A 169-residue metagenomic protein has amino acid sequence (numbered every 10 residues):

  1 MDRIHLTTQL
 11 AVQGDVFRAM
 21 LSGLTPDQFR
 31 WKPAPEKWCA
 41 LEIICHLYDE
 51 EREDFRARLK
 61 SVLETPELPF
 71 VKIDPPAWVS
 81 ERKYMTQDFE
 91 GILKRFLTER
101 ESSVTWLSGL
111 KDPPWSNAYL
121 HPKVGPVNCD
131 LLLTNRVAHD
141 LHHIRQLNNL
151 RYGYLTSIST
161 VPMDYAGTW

Functional and structural regions predicted by a protein language model:
M1-Q28, E50-S61: Alpha-helical bundle segments that constitute or directly flank the non-heme di-iron/ferroxidase center
D2, A40, E81-D88, V124-N128: Short amphipathic alpha-helical segments at helix-loop
R3-I4, V16-L21, K32-E36, P76-E81 (+1 more regions): Short amphipathic alpha-helical segments, especially helix-boundary/capping motifs
L6-Q9, L21-G23, P66-P69, V79-M85 (+2 more regions): Short acidic/polar alpha-helix capping motifs at helix-coil junctions
Q9, Q13, M20, A77-S116 (+1 more regions): Acidic/histidine-rich alpha-helical segments that form the ligand environment of transition-metal centers
S22-F29, S108-S116, Y152-T156: Surface-exposed helix-capping loop/turn segments at secondary-structure junctions
R30-P75, V104, Y119-W169: Short, contiguous alpha-helical
